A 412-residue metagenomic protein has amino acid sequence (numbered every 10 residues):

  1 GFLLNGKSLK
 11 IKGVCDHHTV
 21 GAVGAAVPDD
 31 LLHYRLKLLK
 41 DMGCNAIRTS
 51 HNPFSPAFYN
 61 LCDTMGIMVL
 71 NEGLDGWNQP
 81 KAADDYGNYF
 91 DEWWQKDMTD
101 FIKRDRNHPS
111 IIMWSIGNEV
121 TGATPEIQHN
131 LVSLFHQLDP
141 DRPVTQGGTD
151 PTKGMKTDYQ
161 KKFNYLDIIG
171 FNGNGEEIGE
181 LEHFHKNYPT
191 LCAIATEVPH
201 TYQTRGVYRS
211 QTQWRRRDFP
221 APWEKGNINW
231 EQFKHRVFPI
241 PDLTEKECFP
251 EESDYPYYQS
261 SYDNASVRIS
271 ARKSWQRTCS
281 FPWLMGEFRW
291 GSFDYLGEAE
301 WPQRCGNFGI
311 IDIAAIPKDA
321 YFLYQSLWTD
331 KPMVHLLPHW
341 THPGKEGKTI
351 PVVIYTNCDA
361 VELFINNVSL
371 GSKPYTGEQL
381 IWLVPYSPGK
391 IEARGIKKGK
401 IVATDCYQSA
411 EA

Functional and structural regions predicted by a protein language model:
G1-M113, G117-H129, V144-T145: Active-site-adjacent substrate/metal-binding segments within catalytic domains of carbohydrate-active enzymes
K37-K40, D63, H129-D139, E182-Y188: Surface-exposed amphipathic alpha-helices with a cationic face
N45, D167, M285: Receiver (REC) domain switch/active-site residues of two-component response regulators
S55-Y59, Y89-K103, T149-Q160, E176-H183 (+2 more regions): Alpha-helical scaffolding within the catalytic cores of extracellular/periplasmic polymer-degrading hydrolases
L74, G117-T121, T149-P151, N174 (+2 more regions): Catalytic metal-binding/acid-base residues of hydrolase active sites
L74-D75, I116-G117, L131-L134, G147-T149 (+3 more regions): Beta-propeller blade termini and top-face loops
P109, T157-G175: Aromatic- and acid-rich polysaccharide-binding/catalytic face of secreted or lumenal carbohydrate-active enzymes
I112-W114, S133-Q137, T145, F163 (+2 more regions): Substrate-binding clefts and catalytic carboxylate motifs of secreted carbohydrate-active enzymes
